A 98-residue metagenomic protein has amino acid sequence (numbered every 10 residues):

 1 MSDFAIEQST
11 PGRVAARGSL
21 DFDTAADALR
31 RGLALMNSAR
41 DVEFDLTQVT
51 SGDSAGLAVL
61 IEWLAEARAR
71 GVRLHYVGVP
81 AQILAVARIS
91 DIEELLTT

Functional and structural regions predicted by a protein language model:
M1-G52, E62-T98: STAS-like cytosolic regulatory interaction modules
